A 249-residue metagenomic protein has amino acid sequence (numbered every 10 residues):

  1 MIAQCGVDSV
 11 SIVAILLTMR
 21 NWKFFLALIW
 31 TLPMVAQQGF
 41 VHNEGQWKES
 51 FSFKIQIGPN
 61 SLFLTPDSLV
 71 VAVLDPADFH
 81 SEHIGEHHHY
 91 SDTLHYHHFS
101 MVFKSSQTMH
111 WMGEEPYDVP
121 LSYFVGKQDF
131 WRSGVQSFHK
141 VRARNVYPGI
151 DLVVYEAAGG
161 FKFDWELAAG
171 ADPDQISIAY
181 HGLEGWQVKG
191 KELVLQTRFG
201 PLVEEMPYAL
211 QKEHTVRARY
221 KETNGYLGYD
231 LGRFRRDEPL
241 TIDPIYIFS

Functional and structural regions predicted by a protein language model:
R20-A27: Sec-dependent signal peptide recognition, specifically the positively charged N-region followed immediately by
T31-P33: N-terminal signal peptide c-region/cleavage motif recognized by signal peptidases
V35-S249: Residues that cap or anchor secondary-structure elements
